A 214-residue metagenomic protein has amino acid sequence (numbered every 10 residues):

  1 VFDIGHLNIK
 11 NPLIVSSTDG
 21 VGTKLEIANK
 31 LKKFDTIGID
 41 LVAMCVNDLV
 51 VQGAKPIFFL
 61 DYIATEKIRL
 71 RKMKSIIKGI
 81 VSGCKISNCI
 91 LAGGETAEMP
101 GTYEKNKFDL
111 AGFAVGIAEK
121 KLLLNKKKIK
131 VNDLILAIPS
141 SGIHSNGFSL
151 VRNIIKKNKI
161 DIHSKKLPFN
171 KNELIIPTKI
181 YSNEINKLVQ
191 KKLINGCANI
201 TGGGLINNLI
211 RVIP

Functional and structural regions predicted by a protein language model:
V1-P214: Helix-biased detector of long, well-ordered alpha-helical tracts
